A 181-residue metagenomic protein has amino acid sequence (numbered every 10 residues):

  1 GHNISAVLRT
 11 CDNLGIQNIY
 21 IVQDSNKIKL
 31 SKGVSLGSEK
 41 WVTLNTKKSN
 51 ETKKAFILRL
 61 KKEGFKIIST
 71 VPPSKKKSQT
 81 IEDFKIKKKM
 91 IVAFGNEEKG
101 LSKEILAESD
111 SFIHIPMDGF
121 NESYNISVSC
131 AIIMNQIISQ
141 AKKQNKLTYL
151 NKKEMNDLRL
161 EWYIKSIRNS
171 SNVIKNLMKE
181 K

Functional and structural regions predicted by a protein language model:
G1-K181: Post-transcriptional modification and biogenesis factors for structured RNAs of the translation apparatus
